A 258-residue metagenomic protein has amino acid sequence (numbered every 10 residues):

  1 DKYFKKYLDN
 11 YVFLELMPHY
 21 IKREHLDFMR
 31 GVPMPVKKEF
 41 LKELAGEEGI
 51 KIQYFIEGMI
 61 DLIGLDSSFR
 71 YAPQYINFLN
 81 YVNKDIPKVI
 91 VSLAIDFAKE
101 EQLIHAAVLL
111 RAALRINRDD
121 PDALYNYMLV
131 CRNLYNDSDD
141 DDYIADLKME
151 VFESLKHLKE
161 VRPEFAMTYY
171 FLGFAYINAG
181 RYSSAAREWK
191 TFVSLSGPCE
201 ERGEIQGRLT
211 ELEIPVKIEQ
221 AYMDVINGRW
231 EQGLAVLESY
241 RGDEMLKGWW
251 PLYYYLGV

Functional and structural regions predicted by a protein language model:
L44-E47, P73-V91, G203-V216, D243-K247: TPR-adjacent "capping" and linker segments in tetratricopeptide-repeat scaffold/adaptor proteins
K84, R118, R162-P163, G180 (+2 more regions): Short coil turns that delineate tetratricopeptide repeat
A113, H157-L158, F192, Y240: Canonical positions in the second alpha-helix
A123, T168, E201-I205, V216 (+1 more regions): TPR alpha-solenoid repeat register
